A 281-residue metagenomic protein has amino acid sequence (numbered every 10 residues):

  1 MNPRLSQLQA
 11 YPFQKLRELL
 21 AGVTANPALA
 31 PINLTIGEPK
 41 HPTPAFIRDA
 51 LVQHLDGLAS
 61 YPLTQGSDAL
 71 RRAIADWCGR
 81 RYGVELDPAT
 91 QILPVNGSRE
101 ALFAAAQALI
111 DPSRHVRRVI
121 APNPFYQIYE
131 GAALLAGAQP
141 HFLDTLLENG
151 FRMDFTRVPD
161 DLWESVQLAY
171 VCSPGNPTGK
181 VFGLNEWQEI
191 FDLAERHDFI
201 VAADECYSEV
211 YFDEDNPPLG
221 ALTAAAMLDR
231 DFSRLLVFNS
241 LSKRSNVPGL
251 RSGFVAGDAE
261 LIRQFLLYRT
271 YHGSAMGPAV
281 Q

Functional and structural regions predicted by a protein language model:
N2-E100, A104: N-terminal small-domain helix-loop-helix segment of the aminotransferase-like
P3-Q7, T178-K180, S242-K243, T270-G273: Glycine-rich "substrate-gating" loop/helix at the edge of Rossmann-like oxidoreductase active sites
P27, A136, R196-H197: Helix C-cap/helix->beta junction micro-motif
L58-D192, E209-V210, E214-D229, L236: Conserved core of the PLP fold type I
V201-A202: Residue-level marker for buried hydrophobic side chains located in beta-strands that build the well-ordered beta-sheet
E205: Walker B catalytic acidic pair
R234-Q281: PLP-dependent aminotransferase class I/II
